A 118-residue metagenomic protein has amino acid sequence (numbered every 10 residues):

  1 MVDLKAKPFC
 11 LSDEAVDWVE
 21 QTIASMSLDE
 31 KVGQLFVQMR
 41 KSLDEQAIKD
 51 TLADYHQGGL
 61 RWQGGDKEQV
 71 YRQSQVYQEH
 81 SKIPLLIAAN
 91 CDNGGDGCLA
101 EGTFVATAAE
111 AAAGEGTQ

Functional and structural regions predicted by a protein language model:
M1-H56: Preference for extracellular/luminal or secreted protein segments
K41-Q118: Enzymes and membrane/adaptor proteins characterized by extended Gly/Ser/Thr/Asp/Glu-rich, aromatic-dotted
